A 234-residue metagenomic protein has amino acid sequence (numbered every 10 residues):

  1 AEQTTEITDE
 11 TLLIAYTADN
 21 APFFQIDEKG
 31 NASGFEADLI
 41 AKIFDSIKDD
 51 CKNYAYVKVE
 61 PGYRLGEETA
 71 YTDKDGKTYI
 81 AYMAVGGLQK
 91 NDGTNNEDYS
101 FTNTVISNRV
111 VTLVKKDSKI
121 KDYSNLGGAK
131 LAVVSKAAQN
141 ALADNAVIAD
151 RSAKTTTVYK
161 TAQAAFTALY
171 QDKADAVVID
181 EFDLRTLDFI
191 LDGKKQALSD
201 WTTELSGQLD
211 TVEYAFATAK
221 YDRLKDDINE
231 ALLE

Functional and structural regions predicted by a protein language model:
E2-K90, V158: Extracytoplasmic small-molecule ligand-binding "clamshell" domains of the periplasmic binding protein/Venus flytrap
D9, A18, F35, N96 (+3 more regions): Extracytoplasmic
L12-A18, S33, Y123-N140: Short loop->beta-strand "edge-of-pocket" segments that line small-molecule binding or catalytic clefts across diverse
T17-D19, T104-V114, E181-F182, L191-L233: Periplasmic-binding protein-like
A21-D27, K121-D122, A141, K225: Short, solvent-exposed loop/turn elements at domain surfaces
E28-K29, I40-A55, S135-K160, F166 (+1 more regions): Ligand-binding cleft/hinge of the Venus flytrap
A37-I47, K116-I120, K130-A138, G207-E234: Extended ligand-binding regions for polar small-molecule ligands
A41, N53-N125, K136, Q196-Q208: Acidic, polar ligand-binding/catalytic clefts
